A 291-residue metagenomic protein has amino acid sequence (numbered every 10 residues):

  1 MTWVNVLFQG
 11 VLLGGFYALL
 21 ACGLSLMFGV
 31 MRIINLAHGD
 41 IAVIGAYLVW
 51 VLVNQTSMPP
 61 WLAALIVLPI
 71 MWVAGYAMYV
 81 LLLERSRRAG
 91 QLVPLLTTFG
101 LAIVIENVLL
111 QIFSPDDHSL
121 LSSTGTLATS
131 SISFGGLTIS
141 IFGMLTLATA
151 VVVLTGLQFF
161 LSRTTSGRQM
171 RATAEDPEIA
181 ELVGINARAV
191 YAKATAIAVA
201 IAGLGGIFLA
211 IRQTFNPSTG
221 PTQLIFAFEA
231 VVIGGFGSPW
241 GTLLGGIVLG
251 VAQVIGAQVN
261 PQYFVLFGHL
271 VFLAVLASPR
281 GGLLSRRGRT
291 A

Functional and structural regions predicted by a protein language model:
M1-F16, I139, F160-T165, Y191-I233 (+1 more regions): Inter-helical junctions in multi-pass inner-membrane proteins, predominant in energy-converting antiporter-like
M1-L19, L48, M58-A63, A89-L95 (+3 more regions): Membrane-interfacial amphipathic/re-entrant helices at transmembrane-helix boundaries
W3-V53, L81-V93, V231-P239, P279: Single transmembrane alpha-helix segments in multi-pass membrane proteins
L24, M58-L101, V108, L244-L249 (+2 more regions): Alpha-helical transmembrane segments within multi-pass membrane transporters and channels
G29-A37, V73-S119, F160-G167, A172 (+1 more regions): Short loop segments and helix-boundary regions at transmembrane helix junctions of multi-pass inner-membrane proteins
T56, R85-S86, Q91-R163, V190-K193 (+3 more regions): Transmembrane helix-bundle core of multi-pass membrane transporters and related energy-transducing complexes
I112, E175-L182, N186-A189, V259-A291: Cytosolic-side transmembrane-helix boundaries in multi-pass membrane proteins
F134-F215, P239-G245: Helix-loop-helix "hairpin" substructures at the membrane interface of multi-pass membrane proteins
